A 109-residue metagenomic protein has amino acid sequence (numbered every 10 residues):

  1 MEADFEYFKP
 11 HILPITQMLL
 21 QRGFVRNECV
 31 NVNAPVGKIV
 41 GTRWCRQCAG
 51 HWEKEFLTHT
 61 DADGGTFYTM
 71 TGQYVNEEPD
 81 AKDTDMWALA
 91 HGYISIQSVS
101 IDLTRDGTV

Functional and structural regions predicted by a protein language model:
A3-V109: Electrostatically charged, flexible surface regions
